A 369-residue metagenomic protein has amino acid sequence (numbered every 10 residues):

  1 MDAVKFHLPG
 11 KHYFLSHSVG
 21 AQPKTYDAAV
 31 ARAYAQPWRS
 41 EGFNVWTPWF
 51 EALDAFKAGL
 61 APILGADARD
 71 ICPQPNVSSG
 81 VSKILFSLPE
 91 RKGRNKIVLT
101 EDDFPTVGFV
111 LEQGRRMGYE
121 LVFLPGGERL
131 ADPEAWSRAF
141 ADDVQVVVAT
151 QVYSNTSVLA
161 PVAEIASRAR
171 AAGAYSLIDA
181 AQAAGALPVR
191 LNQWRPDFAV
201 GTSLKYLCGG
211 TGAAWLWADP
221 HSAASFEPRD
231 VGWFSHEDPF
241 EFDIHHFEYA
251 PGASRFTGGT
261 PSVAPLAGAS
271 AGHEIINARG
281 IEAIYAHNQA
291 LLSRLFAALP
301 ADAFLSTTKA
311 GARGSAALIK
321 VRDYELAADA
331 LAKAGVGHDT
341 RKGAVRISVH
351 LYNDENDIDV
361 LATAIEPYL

Functional and structural regions predicted by a protein language model:
M1-L369: Pyridoxal 5′-phosphate
